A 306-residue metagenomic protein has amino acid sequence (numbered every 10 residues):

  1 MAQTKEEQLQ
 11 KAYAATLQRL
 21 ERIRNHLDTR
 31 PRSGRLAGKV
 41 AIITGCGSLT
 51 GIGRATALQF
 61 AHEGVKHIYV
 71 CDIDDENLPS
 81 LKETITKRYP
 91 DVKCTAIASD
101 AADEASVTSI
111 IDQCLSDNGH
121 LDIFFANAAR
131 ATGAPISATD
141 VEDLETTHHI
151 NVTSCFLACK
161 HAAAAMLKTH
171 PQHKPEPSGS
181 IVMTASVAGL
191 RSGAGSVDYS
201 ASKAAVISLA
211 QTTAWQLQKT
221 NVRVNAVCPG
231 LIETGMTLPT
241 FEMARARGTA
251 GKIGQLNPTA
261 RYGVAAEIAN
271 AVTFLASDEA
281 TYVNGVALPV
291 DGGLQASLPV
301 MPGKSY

Functional and structural regions predicted by a protein language model:
T16-Q18, H26-P31, R191, T273 (+1 more regions): Short C-terminal tail/terminal secondary-structure segment of NAD(P)H-dependent dehydrogenase/reductase domains
T29-Y69: Canonical Rossmann dinucleotide-binding motif of NAD(H)/NADP(H)-dependent dehydrogenases/reductases, specifically
F125, Q218-R223, V283-G285: Short, small/polar-rich loop/turn modules that mediate ligand/substrate recognition or access, typified
P135-I136, D140-E145, I253: Substrate-binding pocket helix/loop in short-chain dehydrogenase/reductase
C159, S202, A210: Active-site helix of classical SDR
A164, W215-Q216, T281: Alpha-helical segment proximal to the catalytic Tyr-Lys
S186: Residue(s) in the substrate-gating loop at a strand-loop-helix junction that position the organic substrate next
